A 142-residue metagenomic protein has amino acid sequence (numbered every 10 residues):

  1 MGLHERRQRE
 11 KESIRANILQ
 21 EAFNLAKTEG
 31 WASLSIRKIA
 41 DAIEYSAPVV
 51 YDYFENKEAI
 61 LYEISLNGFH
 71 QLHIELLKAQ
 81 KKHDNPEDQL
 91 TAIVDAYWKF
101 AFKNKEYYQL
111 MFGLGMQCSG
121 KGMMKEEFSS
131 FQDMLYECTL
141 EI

Functional and structural regions predicted by a protein language model:
M1-S13: N-terminal intrinsically disordered/low-complexity leader segments
N17, E21, L25-A59, E63: Helix-turn-helix
L25, Q71, E75, A79 (+2 more regions): Short alpha-helical functional segments enriched in proximate histidine and acidic residues
A26, I60-G68, M111, E127: Alpha-helical DNA-contacting segments of helix-turn-helix folds
E63, L77-E106: Hydrophobic alpha-helical connector segments
L77, G120-I142: Amphipathic alpha-helical packing segments from all-alpha helical-bundle domains
F102-G120: Amphipathic alpha-helical segments used for helix-helix packing
